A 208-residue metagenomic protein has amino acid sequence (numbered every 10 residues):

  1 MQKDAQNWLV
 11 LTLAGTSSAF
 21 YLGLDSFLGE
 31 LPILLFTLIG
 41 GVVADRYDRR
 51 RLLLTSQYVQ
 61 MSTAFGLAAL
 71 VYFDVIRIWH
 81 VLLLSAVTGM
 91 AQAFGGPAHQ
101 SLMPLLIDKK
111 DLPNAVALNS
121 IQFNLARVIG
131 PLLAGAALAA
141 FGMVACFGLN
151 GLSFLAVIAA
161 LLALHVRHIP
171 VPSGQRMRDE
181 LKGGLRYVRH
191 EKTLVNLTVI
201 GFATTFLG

Functional and structural regions predicted by a protein language model:
M1-G208: Alpha-helical transmembrane-bundle signature of multi-pass membrane transport and export proteins
